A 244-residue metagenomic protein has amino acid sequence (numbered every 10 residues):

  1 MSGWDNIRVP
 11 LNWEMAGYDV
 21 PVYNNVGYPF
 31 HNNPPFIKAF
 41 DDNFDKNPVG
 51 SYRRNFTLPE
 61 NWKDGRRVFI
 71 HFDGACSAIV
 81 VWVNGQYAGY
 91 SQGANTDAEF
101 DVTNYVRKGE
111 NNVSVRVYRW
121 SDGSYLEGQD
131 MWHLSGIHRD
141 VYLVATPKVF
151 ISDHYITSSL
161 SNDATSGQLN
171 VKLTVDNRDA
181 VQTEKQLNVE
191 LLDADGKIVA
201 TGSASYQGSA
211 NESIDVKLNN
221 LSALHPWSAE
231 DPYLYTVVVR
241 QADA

Functional and structural regions predicted by a protein language model:
M1-N33, N112, R116, W120: Accessory carbohydrate-binding/adhesion or oligomerization-edge regions at the termini of glycan-active proteins
W4, V20, D42-D153, R178-D179 (+1 more regions): Accessory beta-strand-rich segments of carbohydrate-active enzymes
V9, Y90, T201-S203, R240: Residue-level detector of high-confidence beta-strand sites
V83, S166-Y206, E212-I214: Beta-strand-rich binding/interaction modules
Y87, P147, D193-K197, D243-A244: Solvent-exposed strand-loop boundary residues in beta-sheet-rich modules
D97-N104, N211-N220: Exposed aromatic-hydrophobic patches
S158-G167: Short, solvent-exposed loop/linker segments at the N-terminal edge of repeated beta-sheet extracellular domains
D231-A242: Internal, hydrophobic beta-strand segments that form the core of beta-sheet-rich folds
